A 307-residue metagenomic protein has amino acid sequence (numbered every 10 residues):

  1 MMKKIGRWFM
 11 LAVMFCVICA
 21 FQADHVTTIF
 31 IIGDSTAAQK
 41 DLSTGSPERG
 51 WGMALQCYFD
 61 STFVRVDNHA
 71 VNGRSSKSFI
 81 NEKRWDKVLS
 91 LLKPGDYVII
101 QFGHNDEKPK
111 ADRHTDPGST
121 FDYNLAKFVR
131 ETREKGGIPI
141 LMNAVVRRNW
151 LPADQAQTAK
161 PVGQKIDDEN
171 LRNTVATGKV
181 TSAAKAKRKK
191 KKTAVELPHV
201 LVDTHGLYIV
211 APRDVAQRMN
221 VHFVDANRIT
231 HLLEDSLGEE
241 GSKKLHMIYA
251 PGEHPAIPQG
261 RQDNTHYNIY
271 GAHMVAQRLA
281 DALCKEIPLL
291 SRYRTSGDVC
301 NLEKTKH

Functional and structural regions predicted by a protein language model:
M1-K4: N-terminal secretory signal peptides that target proteins for export/translocation
G6-V26: Bacterial Sec-dependent signal peptides at the C-terminal "C-region" and cleavage site
Q22-A70, D86-V98: Serine-esterase "nucleophile elbow" of acetyl-processing enzymes
S35, S75, N105: Gly/Ser/Thr-rich beta-alpha loop segments that engage phosphate groups in nucleotides
A70-N72, V145: Short, solvent-exposed turn/loop segments enriched in Gly/Ser/Thr/Pro and often Arg
S75-K83: Structural motif
K83-I269, H273, Q277-T295: Alpha-helical cap/lid subdomain in secreted, periplasmic, or secretory-pathway luminal O-acyl-processing enzymes
S296-H307: A short, charged, Gly/Pro-tolerant segment at domain boundaries
